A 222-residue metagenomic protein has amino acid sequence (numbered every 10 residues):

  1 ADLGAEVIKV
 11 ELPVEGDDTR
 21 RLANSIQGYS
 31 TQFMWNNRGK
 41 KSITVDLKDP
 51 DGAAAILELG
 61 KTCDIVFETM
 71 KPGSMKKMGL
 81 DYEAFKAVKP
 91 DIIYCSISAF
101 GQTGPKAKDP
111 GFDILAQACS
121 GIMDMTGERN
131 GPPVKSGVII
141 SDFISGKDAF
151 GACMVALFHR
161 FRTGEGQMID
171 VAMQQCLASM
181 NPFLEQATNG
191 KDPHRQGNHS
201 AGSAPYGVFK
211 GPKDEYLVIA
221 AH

Functional and structural regions predicted by a protein language model:
A1-R162: N-terminal helix-loop segment corresponding to the beta1-alpha1 unit of nucleotide/adenylate-binding folds
C119-H222: Acidic, glycine-rich segments within the central catalytic cores of soluble metabolic enzymes that bind/position
